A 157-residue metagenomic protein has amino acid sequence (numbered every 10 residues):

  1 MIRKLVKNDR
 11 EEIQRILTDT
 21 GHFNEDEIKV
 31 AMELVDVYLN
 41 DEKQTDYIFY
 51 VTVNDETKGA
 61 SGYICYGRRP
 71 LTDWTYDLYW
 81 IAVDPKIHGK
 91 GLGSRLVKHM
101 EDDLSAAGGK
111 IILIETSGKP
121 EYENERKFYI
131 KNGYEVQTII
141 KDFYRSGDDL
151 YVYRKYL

Functional and structural regions predicted by a protein language model:
K4-Y79, D84-K86, V97-H99, D103 (+1 more regions): Acetyl-CoA-dependent GNAT
R15, R95, N124-K127, D148: Generic recognition of short, well-ordered alpha-helical segments
K58-G59, D84-K98, A107, K119-N124 (+1 more regions): Conserved glycine-rich acetyl-CoA-binding loop
P70, G118-P120, I140, L157: Short, flexible active-site-adjacent loop segments at beta-strand->alpha-helix junctions, enriched in small/polar
L104-S117: Conserved GNAT acetyl-CoA-binding A-motif
E115-G118, I130-L150: Conserved catalytic-core motifs of GNAT/GCN5-like acyltransferases
